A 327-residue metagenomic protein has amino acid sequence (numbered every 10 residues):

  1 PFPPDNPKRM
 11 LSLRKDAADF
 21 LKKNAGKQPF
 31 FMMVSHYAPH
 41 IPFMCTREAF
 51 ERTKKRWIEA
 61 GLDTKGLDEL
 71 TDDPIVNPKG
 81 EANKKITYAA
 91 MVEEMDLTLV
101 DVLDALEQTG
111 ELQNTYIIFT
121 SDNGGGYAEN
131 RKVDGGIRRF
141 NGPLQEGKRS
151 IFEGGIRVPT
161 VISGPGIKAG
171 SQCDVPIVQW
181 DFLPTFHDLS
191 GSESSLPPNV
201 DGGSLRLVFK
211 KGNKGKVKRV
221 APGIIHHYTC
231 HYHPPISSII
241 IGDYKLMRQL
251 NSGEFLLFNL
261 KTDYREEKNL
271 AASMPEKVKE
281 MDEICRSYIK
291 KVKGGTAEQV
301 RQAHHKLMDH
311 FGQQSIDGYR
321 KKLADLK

Functional and structural regions predicted by a protein language model:
P1-W180, L189-V200, R248-N251, K261-E266 (+5 more regions): Active-site-proximal cap/lid insertion segments
F20-K22, P235-R248, L256: Short, surface-exposed beta-strand/loop micro-motifs that present aromatic residues
K148-E153, H226-C230, I236-S237: Short Gly/Pro-enriched turn/cap motifs at secondary-structure boundaries
S195, V217-K218: Glycine/proline-rich active-site loop of Rossmann-fold NAD(P)-dependent oxidoreductases
L207-V217: Acidic, glycine-rich loop-and-strand cores that form catalytic or ligand-binding grooves in diverse globular domains
K218-A221, D282-R301: Bilobed periplasmic-binding protein-like "clamshell/Venus-flytrap" ligand-binding domains
